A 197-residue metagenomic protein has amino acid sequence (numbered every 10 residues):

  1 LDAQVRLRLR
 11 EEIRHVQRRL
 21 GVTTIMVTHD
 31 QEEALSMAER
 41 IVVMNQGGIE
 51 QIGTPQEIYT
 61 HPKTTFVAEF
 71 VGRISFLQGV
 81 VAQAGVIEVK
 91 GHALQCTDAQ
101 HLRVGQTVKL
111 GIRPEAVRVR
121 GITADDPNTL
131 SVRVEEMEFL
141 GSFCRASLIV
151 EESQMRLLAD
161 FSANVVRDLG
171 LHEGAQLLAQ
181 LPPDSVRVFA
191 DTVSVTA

Functional and structural regions predicted by a protein language model:
L1-F66: ABC ATPase nucleotide-binding domains
R8, H61, F70, V119-R120 (+1 more regions): Residues that scaffold the ATP/ADP-binding catalytic core of kinase and kinase-like folds
N45, Q51, F70, L77 (+1 more regions): Short glycine/serine/threonine-biased micro-segments
Q46, A82-Q83: Short acidic/glycine-rich beta-turn/loop cap or linker motifs at sensory/regulatory domain boundaries that couple input
T54, F66, V80, S131-E135: Residues located in well-ordered beta-strands
T60-A82, G111: C-terminal boundary and immediately downstream tail of ABC-type ATPase nucleotide-binding domains
I74-F76, A84-A197: Non-catalytic connector elements of ABC transporters
